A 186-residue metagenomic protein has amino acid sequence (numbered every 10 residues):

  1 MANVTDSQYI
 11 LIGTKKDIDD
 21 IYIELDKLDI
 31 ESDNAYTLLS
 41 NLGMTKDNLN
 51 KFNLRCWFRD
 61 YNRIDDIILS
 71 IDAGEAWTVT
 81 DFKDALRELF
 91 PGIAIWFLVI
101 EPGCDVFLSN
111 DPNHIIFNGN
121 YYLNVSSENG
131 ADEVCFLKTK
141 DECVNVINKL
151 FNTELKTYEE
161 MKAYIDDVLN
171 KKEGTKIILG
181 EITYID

Functional and structural regions predicted by a protein language model:
M1-E31, E181-D186: Short, extreme N-terminal segment that most often corresponds to the first beta-strand
D29-L39: Short, cationic low-complexity segments
N41-D186: Charged interaction segments
